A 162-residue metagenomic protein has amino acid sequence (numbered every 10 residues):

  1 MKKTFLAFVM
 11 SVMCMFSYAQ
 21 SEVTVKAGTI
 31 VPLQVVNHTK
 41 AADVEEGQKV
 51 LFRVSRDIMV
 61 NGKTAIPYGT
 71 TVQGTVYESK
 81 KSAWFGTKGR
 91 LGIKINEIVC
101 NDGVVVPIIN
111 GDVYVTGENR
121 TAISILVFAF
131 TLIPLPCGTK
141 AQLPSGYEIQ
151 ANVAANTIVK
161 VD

Functional and structural regions predicted by a protein language model:
M1-T4: Positively charged n-region of N-terminal signal peptides that target proteins for export
A7-M15: Bacterial N-terminal signal peptides
Q20-D162: Contiguous beta-sheet cores, especially beta-hairpins with glycine/small-residue-rich turns and Gly-(small hydrophobic)
